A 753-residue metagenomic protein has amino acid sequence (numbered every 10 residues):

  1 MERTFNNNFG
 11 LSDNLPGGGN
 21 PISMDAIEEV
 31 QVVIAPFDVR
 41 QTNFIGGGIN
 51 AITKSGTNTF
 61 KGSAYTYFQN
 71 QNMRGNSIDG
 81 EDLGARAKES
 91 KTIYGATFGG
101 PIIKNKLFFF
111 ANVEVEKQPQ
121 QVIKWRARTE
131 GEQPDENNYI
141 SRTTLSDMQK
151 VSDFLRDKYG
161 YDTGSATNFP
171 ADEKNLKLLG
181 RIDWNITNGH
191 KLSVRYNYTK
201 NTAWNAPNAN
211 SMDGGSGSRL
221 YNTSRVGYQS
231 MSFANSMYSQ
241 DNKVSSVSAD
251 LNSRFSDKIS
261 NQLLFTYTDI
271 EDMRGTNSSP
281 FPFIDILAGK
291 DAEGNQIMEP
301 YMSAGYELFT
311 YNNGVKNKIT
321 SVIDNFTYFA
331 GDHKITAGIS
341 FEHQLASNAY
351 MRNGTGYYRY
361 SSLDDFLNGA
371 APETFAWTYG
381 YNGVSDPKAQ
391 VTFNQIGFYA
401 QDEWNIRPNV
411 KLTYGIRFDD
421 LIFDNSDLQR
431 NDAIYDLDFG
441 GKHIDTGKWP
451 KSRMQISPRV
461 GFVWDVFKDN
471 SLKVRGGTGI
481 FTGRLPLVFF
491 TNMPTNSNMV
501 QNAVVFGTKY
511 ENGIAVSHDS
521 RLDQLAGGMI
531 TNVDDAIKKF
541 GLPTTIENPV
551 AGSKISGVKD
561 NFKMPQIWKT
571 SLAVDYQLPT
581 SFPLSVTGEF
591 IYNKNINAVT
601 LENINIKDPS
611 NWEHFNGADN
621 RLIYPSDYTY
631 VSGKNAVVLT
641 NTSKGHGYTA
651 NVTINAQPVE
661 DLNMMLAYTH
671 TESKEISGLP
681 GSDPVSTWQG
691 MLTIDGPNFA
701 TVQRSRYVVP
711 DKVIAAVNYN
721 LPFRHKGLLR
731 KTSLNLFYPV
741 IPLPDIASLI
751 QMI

Functional and structural regions predicted by a protein language model:
M1-G48, K54-S232, S239-K243, D257 (+2 more regions): Acidic, glycine-rich flexible loop segments
I34, T53, G100-I102, W184-I186 (+11 more regions): Residue-level signature of outer-membrane beta-barrel architecture
V39-T42, G56-K61, I103-K106, G189 (+7 more regions): Short loop/turn motifs that connect adjacent beta-strands in outer-membrane beta-barrel proteins
I45-G47, T92-A96, L176-G180, K243-A249 (+9 more regions): Hydrophobic, lipid-facing positions within transmembrane beta-strands of outer-membrane proteins
A64-N70, A111-V115, V194-Y198, L263-D269 (+6 more regions): Transmembrane beta-barrel strands of outer-membrane/channel proteins
D157, A171-K174, T187-Q401, F439-G441 (+3 more regions): Replace "related TpsB outer-membrane translocases also match" with "some related outer-membrane beta-barrels such as
D427-S457, G461-V638, I753: Solvent-exposed loop/turn elements at secondary-structure boundaries
S585-L728, F737-P742: Gram-negative outer-membrane beta-barrel transporters
